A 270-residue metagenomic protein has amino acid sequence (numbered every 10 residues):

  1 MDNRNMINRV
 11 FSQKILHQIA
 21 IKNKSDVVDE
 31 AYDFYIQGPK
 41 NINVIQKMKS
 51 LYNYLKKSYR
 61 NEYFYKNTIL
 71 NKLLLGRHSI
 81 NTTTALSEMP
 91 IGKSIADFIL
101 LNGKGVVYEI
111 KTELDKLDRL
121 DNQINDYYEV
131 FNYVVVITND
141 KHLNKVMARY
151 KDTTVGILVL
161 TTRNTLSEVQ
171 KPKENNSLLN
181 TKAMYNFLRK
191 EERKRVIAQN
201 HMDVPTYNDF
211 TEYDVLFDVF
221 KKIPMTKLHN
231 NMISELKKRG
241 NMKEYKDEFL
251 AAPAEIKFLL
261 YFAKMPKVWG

Functional and structural regions predicted by a protein language model:
M1-R60: Interdomain/boundary linker segments immediately adjacent to catalytic/signaling cores
I21, S58, E62, K221-M225 (+1 more regions): Nuclease catalytic cores
K57, Y63-G103, Y150: Active-site metal-binding core of divalent-cation-utilizing nuclease and nuclease-like domains
F98-L100, K104-L114: Conserved catalytic cores of phosphodiester-cleaving nucleases, focusing on short active-site segments
N102-K104, T161-N164, P172: Short acidic-glycine loop/turn motifs at beta-strand connectors
L114-T161: Catalytic cores of nucleic-acid endonucleases
T165-K237: A conserved mid-domain beta-alpha-beta active-site/ligand-binding segment of alpha/beta enzyme cores
K222-G270: C-terminal, charge/polar-rich interaction regions
